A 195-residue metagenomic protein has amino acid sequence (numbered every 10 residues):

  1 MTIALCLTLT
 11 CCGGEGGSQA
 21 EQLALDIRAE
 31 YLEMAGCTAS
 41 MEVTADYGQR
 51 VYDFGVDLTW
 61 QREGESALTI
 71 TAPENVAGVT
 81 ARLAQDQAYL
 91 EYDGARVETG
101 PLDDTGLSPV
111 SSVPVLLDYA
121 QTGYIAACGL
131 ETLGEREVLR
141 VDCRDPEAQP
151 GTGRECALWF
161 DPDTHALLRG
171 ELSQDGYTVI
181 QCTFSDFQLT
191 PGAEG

Functional and structural regions predicted by a protein language model:
M1-A4: Sec-dependent N-terminal signal peptides
T8-V56, W60, E65, P191-G195: N-terminal leader/targeting segments and the immediate start of mature chains
A29-Y31, V56-Q61, A81-R82, G123-T132 (+1 more regions): Short, exposed beta-strand/loop patches in secreted or surface proteins that constitute
L32, M41, A45, L90-Q149: Flexible, processing/modification-adjacent segments and terminal tails in exported/periplasmic/extracellular proteins
C37-V43, Y52-I70, V79, A88 (+4 more regions): One face of beta-strands
D46-V51, P73-A77, E147-T152: Short, cysteine-centered beta-strand-loop-beta hairpins and adjacent loop/turn segments enriched in charged/polar
W60-S112: An acidic-aromatic
T69, A127-G195: Gly/Pro-enriched, hydrophobic low-complexity segments that function as extracytoplasmic propeptides/linkers
